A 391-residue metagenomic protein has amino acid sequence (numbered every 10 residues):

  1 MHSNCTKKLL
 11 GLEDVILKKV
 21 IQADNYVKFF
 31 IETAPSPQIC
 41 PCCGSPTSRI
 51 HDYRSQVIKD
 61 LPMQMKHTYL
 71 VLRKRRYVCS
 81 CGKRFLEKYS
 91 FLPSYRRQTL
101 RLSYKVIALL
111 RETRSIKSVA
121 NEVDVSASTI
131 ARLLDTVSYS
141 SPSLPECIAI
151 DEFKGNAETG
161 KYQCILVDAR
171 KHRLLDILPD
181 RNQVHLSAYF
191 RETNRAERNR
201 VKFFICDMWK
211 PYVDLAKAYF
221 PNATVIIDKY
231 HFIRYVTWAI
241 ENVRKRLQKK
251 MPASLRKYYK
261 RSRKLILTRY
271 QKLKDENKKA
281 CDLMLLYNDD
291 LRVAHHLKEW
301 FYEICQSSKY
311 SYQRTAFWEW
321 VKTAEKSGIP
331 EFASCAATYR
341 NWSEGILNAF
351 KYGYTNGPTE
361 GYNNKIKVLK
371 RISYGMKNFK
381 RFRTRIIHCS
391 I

Functional and structural regions predicted by a protein language model:
M1-C81, E87-Y89: Short, conserved DNA-binding cores of transcription-related domains
T33, P37, C42, L134 (+6 more regions): Acidic/histidine-rich catalytic cores and adjacent linkers of DNA breakage/strand-transfer/modification proteins
G44, I58-T159, R198-V201, I346-L347: Short, positively charged, Gly/Tyr-enriched micro-motifs that form contact patches at catalytic or ligand/partner
T47, S126, V137-S138, M208 (+2 more regions): The DNA-recognition helices of helix-turn-helix-type DNA-binding domains
Y89, V167-R173: Gly-rich Lys/Arg/Thr-decorated short loops/hinges at beta-loop-alpha junctions or inter-strand turns that position
Y95-R97, L174-E197, F203: Active-site beta-loop-alpha junctions of metal-dependent nucleic acid enzymes, especially the RNase H-like/DDE
T159-I165, D176: Metal-dependent catalytic core segments for phosphate chemistry
C164-I165, T237-Q248: Short, surface-exposed amphipathic charged segments that create phosphate/polyanion-binding patches used for binding
